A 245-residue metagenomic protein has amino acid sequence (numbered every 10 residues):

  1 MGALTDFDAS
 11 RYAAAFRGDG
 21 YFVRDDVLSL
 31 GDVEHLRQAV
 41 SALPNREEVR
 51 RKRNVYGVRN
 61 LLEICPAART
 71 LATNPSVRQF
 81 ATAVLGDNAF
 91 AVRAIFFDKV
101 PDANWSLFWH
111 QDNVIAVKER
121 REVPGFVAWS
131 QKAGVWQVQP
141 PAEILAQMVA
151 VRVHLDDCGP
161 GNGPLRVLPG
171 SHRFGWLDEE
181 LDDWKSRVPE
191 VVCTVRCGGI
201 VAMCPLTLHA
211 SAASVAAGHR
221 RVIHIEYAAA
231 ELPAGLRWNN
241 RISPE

Functional and structural regions predicted by a protein language model:
G2-L4, D8-D19, L28-C197, A210 (+3 more regions): Non-heme Fe(II) oxygenase catalytic core, chiefly the N-lobe of the double-stranded beta-helix
R241-P244: Glycine- and charge-enriched low-complexity intrinsically disordered segments
